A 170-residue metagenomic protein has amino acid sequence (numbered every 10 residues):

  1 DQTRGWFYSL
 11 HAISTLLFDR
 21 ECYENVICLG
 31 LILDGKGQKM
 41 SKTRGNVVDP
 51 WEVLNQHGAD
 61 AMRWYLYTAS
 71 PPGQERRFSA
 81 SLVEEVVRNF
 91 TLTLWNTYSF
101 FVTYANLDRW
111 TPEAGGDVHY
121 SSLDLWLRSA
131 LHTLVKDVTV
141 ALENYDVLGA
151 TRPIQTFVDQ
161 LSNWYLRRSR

Functional and structural regions predicted by a protein language model:
D1-Q2, V53: Short, contiguous acidic/charged loop-to-helix segments that flank catalytic cores in large enzymes
T3-D19: Metal-dependent nuclease catalytic cores in nucleic-acid-processing enzymes, especially RNase H-like/related
R20-R170: Long, charged, mostly alpha-helical binding arms that flank functional sites
